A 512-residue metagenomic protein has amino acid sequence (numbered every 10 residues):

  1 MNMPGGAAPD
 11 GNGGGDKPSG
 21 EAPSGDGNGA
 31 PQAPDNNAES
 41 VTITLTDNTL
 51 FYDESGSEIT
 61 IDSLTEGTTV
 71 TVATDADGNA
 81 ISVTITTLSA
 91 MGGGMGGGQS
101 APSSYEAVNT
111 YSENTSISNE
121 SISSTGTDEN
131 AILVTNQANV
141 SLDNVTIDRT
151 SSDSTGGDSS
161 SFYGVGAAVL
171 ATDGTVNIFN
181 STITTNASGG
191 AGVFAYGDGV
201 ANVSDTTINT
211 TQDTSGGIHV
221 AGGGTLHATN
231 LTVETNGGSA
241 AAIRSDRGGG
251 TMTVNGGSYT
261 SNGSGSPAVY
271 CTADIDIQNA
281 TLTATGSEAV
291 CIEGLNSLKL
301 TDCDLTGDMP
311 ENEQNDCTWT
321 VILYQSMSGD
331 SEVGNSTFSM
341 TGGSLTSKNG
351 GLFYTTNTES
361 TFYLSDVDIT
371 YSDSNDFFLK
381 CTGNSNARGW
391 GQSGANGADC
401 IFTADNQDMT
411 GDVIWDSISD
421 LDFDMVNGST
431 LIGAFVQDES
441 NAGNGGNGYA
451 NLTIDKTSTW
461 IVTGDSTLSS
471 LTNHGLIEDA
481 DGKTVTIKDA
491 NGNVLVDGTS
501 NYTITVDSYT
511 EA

Functional and structural regions predicted by a protein language model:
M1-E58, I85-S103, M327, R388: Disordered, low-complexity segments in secreted/periplasmic proteins that are enriched in proline
M3-P4, G14-K17, A30, M91-A101 (+14 more regions): Acidic/polar low-complexity surface segments
E54-T71: Short nucleic-acid-contacting surface segments enriched for D/E, G, S/T with interspersed K/R
V70, M91-S116, E129, T135 (+3 more regions): Extracellular "leader-to-stem" segments immediately downstream of a signal peptide or signal-anchor in secreted/lumenal
T74-S82, T87-S89: Short, charged beta-turn/beta-strand-edge "cap" motif at the junction between a beta-strand and an adjacent loop
G94-G97, Q325-G350, Y354-D465, H474-A512: Extracellular/surface-exposed low-complexity segments
G98-S100, E113-D128, D143-G164, G174-S188 (+13 more regions): Beta-strand-rich solenoid/repeat architectures in extracellular/passenger domains of polysaccharide-targeting enzymes
Q137-A138, G174, D198-G199, G223-T225 (+9 more regions): Short "repeat-start/strand-capping" segments in structured domains, especially the N-termini of parallel beta-helix
